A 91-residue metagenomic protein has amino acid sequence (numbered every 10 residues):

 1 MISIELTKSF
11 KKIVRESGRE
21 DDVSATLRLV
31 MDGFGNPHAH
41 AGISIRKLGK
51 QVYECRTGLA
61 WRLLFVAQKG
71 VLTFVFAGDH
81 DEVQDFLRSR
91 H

Functional and structural regions predicted by a protein language model:
M1-W61, A67-H91: Basic, Lys/Arg-enriched alpha-helical interface segments
